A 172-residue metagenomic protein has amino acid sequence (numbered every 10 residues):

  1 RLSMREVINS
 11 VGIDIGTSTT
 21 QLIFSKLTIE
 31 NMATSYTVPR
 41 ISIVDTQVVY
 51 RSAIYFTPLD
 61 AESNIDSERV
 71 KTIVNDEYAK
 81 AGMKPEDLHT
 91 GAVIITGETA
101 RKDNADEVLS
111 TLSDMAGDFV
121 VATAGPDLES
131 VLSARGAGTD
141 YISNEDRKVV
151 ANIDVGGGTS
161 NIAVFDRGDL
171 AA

Functional and structural regions predicted by a protein language model:
R1-T17, I23-T34, R40-V155, V164-A172: Nucleotide/phosphate-binding catalytic cleft detector across ATP-hydrolyzing and phosphate-transferring enzymes
N161: A contiguous pocket-lining binding segment that forms or flanks enzyme active sites
